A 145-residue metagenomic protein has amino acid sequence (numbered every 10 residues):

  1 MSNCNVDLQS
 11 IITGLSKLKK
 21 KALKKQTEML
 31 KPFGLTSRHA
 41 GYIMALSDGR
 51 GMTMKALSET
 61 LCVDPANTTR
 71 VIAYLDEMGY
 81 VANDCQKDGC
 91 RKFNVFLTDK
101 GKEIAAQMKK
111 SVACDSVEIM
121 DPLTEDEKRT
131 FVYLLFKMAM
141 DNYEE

Functional and structural regions predicted by a protein language model:
M1-C4, E125-E145: C-terminal regulatory/oligomerization modules of transcriptional regulators
M1-F33, Y80, L97: N-terminal leader segment of winged-helix/HTH proteins
N5, K25, Y42, T69-Y74 (+1 more regions): A structural preference for long, well-packed, hydrophobic secondary-structure segments
L8, I12, K19, H39-A40 (+2 more regions): Alpha-helical structural signal
S16, M44-D48, K109, F136: Short, locally clustered residues in the helix-turn-helix/winged-helix DNA-binding domain
K20, K24-N67: N-terminal helix-turn-helix DNA-binding core of bacterial DNA-binding proteins
L23, A73-F136: Charged, amphipathic alpha-helical coiled-coil/dimerization segments
Q26-M29, T60, I119, A139-E145: Amphipathic alpha-helical linker/stalk segments
